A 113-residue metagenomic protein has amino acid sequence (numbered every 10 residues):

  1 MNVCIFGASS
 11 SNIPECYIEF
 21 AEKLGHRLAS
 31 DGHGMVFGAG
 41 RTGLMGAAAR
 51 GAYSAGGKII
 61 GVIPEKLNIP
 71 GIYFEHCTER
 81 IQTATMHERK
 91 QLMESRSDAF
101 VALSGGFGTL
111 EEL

Functional and structural regions predicted by a protein language model:
M1-R96, G108, L113: A cross-family phosphate/adenosyl-ligand binding-site feature
F100: Hydrophobic acceptor-binding patch used for acceptor engagement in glycosyltransferases
G105: Short, conserved catalytic or interaction motifs in soluble domains
